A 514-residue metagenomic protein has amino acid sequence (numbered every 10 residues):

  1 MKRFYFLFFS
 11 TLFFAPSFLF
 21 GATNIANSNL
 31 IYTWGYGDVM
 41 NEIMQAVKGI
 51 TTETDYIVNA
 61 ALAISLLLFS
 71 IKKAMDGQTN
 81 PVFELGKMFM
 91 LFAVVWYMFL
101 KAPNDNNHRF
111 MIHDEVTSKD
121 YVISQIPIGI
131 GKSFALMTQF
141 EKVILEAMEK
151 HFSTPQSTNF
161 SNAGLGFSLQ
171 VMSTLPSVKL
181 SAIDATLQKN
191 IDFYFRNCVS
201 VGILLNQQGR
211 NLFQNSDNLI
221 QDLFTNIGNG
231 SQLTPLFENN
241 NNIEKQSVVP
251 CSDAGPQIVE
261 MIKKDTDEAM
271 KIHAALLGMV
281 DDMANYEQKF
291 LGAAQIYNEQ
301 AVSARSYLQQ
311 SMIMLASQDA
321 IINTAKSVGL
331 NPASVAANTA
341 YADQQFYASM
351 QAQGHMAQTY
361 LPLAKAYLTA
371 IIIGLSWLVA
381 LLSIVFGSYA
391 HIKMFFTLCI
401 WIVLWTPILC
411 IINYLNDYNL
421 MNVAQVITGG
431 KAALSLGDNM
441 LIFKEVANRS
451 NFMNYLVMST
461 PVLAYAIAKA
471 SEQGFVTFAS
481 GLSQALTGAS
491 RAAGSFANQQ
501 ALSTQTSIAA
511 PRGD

Functional and structural regions predicted by a protein language model:
K2-F8, Q78-A93, S306, S388-I402: Alpha-helical transmembrane segments and their helix-start/interface "positive-inside/aromatic belt" motifs in integral
K2-T11, P16-A22, D184-I191, F195 (+3 more regions): Long, low-complexity, intrinsically disordered extramembrane tails
F20-E84, Y97-F195, V199, I203 (+2 more regions): Binding/recognition "hotspot" determinant
T23-I64, Y347-Y360, Y418-N439, F443 (+1 more regions): Hydrophobic alpha-helical membrane-interaction elements
N29-M40, D222, I227-T369, G374: Membrane-proximal, non-transmembrane alpha-helical segments
L30, W34, G387-G513: Membrane-proximal bilayer-interacting regions
V58-S70, M88-K101, T369-A380, I400-I412 (+1 more regions): Hydrophobic alpha-helical transmembrane segments of multi-pass integral membrane proteins
F89, S118-A301: Long, charge-dense tracts
